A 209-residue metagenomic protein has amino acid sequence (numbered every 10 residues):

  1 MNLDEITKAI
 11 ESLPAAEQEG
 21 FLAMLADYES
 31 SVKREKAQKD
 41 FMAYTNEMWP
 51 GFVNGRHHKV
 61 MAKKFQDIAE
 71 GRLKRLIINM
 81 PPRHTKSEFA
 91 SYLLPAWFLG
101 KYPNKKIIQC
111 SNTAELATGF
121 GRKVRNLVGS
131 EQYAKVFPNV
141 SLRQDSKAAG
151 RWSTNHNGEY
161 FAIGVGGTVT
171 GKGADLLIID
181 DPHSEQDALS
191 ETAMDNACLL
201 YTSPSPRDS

Functional and structural regions predicted by a protein language model:
M1-K74: N-terminal accessory segments
F52, E131-K135, Q186-T192: Short, polar/flexible loop-turn hinges at active-site or ligand-entry regions and domain interfaces
A62-A69, A96-L99, S203: Generic structural signal for well-ordered alpha-helical scaffold segments
R75-I77, K106-I108, E159, L176: Residue-level preference for the first positions of well-ordered beta-strands
N79-P81, K86-Q132: Conserved P-loop
C110-G166: Conserved nucleotide-state-sensing and coupling region of NTP-binding domains
G150-T192, N196-A197: Conserved RecA-like ASCE ATPase "motif II neighborhood" in helicase/translocase motors
Y201-D208: Conserved small/polar residues in nucleotide/adenosyl-binding loops
